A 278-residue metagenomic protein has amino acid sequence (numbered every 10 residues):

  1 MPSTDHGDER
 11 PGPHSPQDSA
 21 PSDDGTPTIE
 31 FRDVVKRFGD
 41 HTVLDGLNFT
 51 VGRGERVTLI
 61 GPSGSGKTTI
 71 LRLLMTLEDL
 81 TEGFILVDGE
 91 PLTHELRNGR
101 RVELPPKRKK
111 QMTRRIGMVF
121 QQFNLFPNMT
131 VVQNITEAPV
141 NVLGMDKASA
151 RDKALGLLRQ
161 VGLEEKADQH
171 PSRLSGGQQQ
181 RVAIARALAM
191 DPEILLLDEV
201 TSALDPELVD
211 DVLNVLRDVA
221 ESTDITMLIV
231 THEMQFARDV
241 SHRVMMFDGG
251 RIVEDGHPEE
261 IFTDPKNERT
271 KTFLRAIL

Functional and structural regions predicted by a protein language model:
M1-V35: ABC-family P-loop ATPase nucleotide-binding domain
P2, F247, E259-L278: C-terminal boundary and immediately downstream tail of ABC-type ATPase nucleotide-binding domains
D24-E260, K266: ABC family nucleotide-binding domain
